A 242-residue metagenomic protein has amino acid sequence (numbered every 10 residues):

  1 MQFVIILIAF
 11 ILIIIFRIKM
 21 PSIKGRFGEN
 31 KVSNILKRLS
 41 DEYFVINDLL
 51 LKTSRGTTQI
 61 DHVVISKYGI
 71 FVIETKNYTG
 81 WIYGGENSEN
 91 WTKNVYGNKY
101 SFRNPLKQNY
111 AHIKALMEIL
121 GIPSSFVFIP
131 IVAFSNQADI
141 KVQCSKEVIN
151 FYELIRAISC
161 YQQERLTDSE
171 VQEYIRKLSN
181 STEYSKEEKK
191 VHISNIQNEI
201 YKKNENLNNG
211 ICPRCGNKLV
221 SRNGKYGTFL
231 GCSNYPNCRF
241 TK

Functional and structural regions predicted by a protein language model:
M1-T58, I65-I70, T79, N90 (+1 more regions): Surface-exposed interaction regions that form or flank ligand-binding interfaces
I82-G84: Conserved active-site beta-strand element of glycosyltransferases/polysaccharide synthases
N87: Active-site-adjacent structural patch at catalytic or cofactor/ligand-binding sites
